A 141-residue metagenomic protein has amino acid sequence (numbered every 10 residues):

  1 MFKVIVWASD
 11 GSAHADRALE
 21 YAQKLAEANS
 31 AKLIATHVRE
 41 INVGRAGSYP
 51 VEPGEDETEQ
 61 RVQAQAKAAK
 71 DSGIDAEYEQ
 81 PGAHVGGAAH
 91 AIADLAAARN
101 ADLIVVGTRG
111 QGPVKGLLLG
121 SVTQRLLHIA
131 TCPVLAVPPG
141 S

Functional and structural regions predicted by a protein language model:
M1-R17, H90, I129-S141: Intrinsically disordered or low-complexity boundary/linker segments at protein termini and domain junctions
K3-E52, K70-E77: Small/aliphatic-rich secondary-structure junction motif
A18, R45-S48, A89-A91, G116-L118: Short, well-ordered secondary-structure micro-motifs
V38-E40, A83, P139: Active-site loop/turn elements of alpha/beta-hydrolase fold enzymes, especially the short glycine-/histidine-rich
P50-R61: A short acidic, glycine-rich active-site loop that binds or catalyzes chemistry on phosphate/adenosine moieties
K70-I104: Structural beta-alpha unit
L103-R125, P139: Glycine-rich, Arg-bearing micro-motifs that act as flexible, cationic patches
